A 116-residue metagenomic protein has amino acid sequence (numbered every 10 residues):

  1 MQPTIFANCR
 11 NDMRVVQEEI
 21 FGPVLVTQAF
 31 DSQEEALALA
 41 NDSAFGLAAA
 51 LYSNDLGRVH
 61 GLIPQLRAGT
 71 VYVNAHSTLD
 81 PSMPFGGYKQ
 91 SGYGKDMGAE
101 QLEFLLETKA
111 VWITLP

Functional and structural regions predicted by a protein language model:
M1-P116: Conserved C-terminal structural/oligomerization subdomain of aldehyde/semialdehyde dehydrogenase
